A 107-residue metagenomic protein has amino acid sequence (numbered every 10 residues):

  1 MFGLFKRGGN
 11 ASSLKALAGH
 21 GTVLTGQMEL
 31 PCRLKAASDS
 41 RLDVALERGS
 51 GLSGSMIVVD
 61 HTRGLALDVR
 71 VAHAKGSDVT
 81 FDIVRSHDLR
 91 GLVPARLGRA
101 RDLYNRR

Functional and structural regions predicted by a protein language model:
M1-R107: Structured alpha-helical
